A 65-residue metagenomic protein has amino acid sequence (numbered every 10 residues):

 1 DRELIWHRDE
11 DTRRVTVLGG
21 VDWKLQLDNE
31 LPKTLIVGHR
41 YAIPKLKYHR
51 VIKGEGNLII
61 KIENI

Functional and structural regions predicted by a protein language model:
D1-E10, A42-K45: Conserved short histidine dyad/triad with adjacent acidic residue
R8-K24: Short, conserved beta-strand element in jelly-roll/cupin
L18, Q26-D28, I52: A generic structural motif
D28-L46: Short acidic-glycine-tyrosine-enriched beta hairpin
P44-I65: Ligand-binding loop in jelly-roll beta-barrel domains
